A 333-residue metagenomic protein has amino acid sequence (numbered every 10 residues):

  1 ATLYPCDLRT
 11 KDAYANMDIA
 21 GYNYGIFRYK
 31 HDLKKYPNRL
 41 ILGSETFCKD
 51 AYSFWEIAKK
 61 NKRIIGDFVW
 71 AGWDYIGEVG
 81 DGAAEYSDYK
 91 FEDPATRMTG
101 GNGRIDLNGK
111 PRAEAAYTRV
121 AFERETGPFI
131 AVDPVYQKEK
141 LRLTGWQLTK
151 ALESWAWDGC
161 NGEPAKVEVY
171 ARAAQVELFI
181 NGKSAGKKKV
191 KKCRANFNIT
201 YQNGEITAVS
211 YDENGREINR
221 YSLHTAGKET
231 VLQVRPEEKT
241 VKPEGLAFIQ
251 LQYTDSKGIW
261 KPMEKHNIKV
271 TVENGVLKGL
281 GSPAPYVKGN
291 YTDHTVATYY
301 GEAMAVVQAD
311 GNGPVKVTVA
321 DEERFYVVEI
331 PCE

Functional and structural regions predicted by a protein language model:
A1-L3, K11-E244, S256-W260: Substrate-binding clefts and catalytic carboxylate motifs of secreted carbohydrate-active enzymes
Q175-G182, K265-K278: Extended low-complexity, serine/threonine- and proline-enriched intrinsically disordered segments
K183-K191, K278-H294: Solvent-exposed serine/threonine-rich low-complexity stretches and specific carbohydrate-binding patches
N196-Y201, T292-G311: Short, hydrophobic beta-strand segments
N203-T207, F248, P314-K316: Short, conserved beta-strand segments of beta-strand-rich sandwich/propeller modules, principally
N219-A226, R324-E333: Short beta-strand elements
E229-Q233, T271-Y286: Short aromatic-acidic-glycine turn motif
